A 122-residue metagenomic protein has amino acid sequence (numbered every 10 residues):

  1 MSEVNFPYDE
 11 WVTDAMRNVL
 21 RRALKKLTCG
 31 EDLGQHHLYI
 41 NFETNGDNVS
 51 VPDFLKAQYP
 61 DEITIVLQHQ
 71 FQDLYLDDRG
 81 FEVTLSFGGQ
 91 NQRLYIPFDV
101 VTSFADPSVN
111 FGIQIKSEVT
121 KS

Functional and structural regions predicted by a protein language model:
M1-S122: Eukaryotic intrinsically disordered, low-complexity regulatory linkers and tails enriched in Ser/Thr/Pro
